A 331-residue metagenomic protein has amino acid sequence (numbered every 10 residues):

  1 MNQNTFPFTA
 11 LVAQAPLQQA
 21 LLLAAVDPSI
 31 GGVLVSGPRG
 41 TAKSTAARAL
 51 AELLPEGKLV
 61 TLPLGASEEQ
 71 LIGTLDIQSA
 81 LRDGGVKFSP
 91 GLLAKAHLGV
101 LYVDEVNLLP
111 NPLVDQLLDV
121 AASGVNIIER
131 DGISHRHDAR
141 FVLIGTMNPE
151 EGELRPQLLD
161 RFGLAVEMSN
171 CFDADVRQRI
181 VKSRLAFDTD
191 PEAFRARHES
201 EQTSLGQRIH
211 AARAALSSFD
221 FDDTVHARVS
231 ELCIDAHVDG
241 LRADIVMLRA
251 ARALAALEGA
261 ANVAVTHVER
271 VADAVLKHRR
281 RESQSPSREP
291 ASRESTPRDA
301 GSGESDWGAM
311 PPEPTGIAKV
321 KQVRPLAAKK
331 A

Functional and structural regions predicted by a protein language model:
M1-Q18, F219, A236-H237: Dynamic helix-loop-helix/coil hinge segments at AAA+ ATPase domain boundaries and subdomain interfaces
L22-A25, A80-L101: Conserved alpha-helical scaffold flanking the Walker A/P-loop in AAA+ ATPase domains
A25-L64: Walker A/P-loop
I30, S36-P38, L81-L92, V106 (+2 more regions): Conserved Walker
A42, E231-R242, A253-A331: C-terminal engagement/docking regions of AAA+ P-loop ATPases
S67-E68, A94-A121, L154-L159, V176-R177: Conserved AAA+/SF3 P-loop NTPase catalytic/coupling segment centered on the Walker-B
V114, F172-D173, Q178-R281: Basic, amphipathic alpha-helical bundle interface domains used for macromolecular binding and assembly
R155-F172: A short helix-turn-beta junction within AAA+ P-loop NTPase domains corresponding to the substrate/partner-engaging
